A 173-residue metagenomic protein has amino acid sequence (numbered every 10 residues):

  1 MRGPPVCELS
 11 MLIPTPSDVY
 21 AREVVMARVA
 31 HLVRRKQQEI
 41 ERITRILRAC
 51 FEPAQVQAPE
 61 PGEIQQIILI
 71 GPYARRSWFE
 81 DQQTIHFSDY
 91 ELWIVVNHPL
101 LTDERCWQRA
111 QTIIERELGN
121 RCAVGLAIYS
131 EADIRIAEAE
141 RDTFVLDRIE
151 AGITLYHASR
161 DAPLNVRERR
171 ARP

Functional and structural regions predicted by a protein language model:
V6-I68, P72-F87, V96-P173: Catalytic core of pol beta-like nucleotidyltransferases
Y90-L92: Conserved beta-strand core positions
